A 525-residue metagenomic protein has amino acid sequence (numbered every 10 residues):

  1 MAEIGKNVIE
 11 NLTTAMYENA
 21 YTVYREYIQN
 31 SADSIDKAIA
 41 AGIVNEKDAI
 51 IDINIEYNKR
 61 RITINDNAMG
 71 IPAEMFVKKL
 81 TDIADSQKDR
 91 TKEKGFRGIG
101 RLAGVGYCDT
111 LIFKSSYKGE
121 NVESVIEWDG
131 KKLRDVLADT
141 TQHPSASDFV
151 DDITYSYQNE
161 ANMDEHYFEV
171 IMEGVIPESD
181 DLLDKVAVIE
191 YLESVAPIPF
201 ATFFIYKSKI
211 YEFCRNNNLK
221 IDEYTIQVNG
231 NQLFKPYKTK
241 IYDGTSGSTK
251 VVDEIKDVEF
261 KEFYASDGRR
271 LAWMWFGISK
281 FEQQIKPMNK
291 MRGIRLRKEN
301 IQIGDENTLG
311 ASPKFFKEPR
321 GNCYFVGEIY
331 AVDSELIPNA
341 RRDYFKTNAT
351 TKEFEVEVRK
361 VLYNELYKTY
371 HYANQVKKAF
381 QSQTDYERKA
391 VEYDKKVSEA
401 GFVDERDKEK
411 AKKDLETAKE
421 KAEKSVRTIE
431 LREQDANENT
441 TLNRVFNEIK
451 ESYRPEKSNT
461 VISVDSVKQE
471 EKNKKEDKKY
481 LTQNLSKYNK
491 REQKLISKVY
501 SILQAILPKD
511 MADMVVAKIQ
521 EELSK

Functional and structural regions predicted by a protein language model:
M1-I51, K59, E74-T81, S497-K525: Bergerat-fold GHKL ATPase/HATPase_c domain
M1-K6, A38, G42-E93, G119-I285 (+2 more regions): Interdomain "switch/hinge" adjacent to the Bergerat
Y17, Y21, R97, N489: Conserved phosphate/pyrophosphate-binding and hydrolysis machinery centered on Walker-type P-loop NTPases, extending
Y24-Y27, M75-D82, A103-Y107, A187-Y191 (+1 more regions): Alpha-helical scaffold elements adjacent to nucleotide-binding pockets in ATP/GTP-utilizing enzyme cores
D89-C108: Glycine-rich phosphate-binding loop
G106, M163-E165, Y324: Short, solvent-exposed loop/turn segments at the edges of secondary structure
T110-K114: Glycine-rich ATP-binding loops of the HATPase_c
T249-K525: Charged regulatory segments coupled to nucleotide-binding catalytic modules in large multidomain enzymes
